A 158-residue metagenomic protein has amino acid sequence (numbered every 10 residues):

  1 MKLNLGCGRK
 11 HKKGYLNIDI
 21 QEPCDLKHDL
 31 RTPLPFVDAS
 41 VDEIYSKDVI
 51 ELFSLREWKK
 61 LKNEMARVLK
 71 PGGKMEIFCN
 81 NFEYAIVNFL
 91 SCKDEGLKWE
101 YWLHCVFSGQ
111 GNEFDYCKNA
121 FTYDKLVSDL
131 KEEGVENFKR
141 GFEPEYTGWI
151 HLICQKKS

Functional and structural regions predicted by a protein language model:
K2-A85, L152-K156: Conserved SAM-binding loop
E57-K60, E64, K70, K74-K157: S-adenosyl-L-methionine-dependent methyltransferase catalytic module, highlighting the catalytic core
